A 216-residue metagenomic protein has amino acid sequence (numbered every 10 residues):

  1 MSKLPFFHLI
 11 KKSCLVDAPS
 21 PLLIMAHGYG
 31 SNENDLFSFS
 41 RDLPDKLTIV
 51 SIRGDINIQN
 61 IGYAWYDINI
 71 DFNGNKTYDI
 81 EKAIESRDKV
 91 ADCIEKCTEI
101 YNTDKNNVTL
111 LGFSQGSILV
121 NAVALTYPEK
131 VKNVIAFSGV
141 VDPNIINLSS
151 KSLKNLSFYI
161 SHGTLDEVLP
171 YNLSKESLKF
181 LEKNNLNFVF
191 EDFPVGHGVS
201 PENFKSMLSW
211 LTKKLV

Functional and structural regions predicted by a protein language model:
F7-T103: Serine-hydrolase catalytic machinery in alpha/beta-hydrolase-like enzymes
H27-Y29, L111-F113, G163: Conserved alpha/beta-hydrolase "nucleophile elbow" surrounding the catalytic nucleophile
S38, A122-T126: Active-site signature of alpha/beta-hydrolase-fold catalytic machinery across serine- and Asp/Cys-nucleophile hydrolases
N102-G112: Alpha/beta-hydrolase fold nucleophile elbow
G112-G116, V120: Gly/Ala-rich beta-loop-alpha elbow adjacent to hydrolase catalytic centers
E129-V141: A conserved short beta-strand
Y159, N172-V216: C-terminal catalytic histidine-bearing segment of alpha/beta-hydrolase fold enzymes
I160-H162, D166: Short beta-strand/loop motif that positions the catalytic acidic residue of the alpha/beta-hydrolase fold
